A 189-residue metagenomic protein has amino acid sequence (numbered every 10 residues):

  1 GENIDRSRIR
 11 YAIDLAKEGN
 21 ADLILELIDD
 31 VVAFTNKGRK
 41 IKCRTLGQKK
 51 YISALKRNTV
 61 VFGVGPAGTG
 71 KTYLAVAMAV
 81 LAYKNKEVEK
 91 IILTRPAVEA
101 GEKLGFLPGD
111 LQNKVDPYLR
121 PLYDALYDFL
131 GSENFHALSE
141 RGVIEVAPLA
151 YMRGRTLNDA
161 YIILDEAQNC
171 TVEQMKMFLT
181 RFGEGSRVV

Functional and structural regions predicted by a protein language model:
G1-I28: Interdomain "pre-motor" coupling segment immediately N-terminal to P-loop NTPase/helicase cores
I41-R57: Pre-Walker A adenine-sensing motif
G63-G65: Hydrophobic anchor at the beta1->P-loop junction of P-loop NTPases
G70: Conserved glycine(s) of the Walker
Y73-R141: Conserved P-loop
E89, R141-I144, N158-Y161, G185-V189: Loop/turn-to-beta-strand initiation segments
E166: Walker B catalytic acidic pair
E173-S186: Short, conserved "post-DEAD/DEAH" coupling segment immediately C-terminal to helicase motif II within the SF2/RecA-like
